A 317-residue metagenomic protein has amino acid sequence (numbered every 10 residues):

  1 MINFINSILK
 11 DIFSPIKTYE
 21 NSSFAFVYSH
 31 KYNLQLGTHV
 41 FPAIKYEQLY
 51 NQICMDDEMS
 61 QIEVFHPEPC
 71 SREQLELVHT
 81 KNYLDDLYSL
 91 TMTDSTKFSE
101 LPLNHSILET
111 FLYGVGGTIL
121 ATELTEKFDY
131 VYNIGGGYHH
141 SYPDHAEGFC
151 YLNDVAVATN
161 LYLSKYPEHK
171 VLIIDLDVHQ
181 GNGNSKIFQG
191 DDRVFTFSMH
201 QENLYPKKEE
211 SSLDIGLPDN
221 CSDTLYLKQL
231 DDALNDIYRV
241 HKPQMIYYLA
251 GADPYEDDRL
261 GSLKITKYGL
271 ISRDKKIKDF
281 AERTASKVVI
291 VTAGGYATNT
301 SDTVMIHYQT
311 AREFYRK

Functional and structural regions predicted by a protein language model:
F4, I12-F13, E20-S22, D86 (+1 more regions): A general "terminal functional-core" signal
F4-C70: N-terminal low-complexity, Ser/Thr- and acidic-residue-enriched intrinsically disordered segments
H30-L36, P69-E73, D94-I107: Glycine-/proline-rich flexible loop or hinge segments
F41-I44, Q48, C70, H79-N82 (+2 more regions): Generic alpha-helix structural propensity
Q61-R72, V289-T298: Acidic carboxylate-rich catalytic motifs and surrounding loops in phosphoryl-/glycosyl-chemistry enzymes
E68-T91: Charged, often glycine-rich, active-site loop that binds/positions anionic groups
